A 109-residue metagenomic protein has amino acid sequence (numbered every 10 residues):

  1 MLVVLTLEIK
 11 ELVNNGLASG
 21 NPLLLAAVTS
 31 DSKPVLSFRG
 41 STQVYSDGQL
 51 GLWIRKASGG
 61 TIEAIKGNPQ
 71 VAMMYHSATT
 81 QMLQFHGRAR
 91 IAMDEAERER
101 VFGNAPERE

Functional and structural regions predicted by a protein language model:
M1-E109: Binding-site signature for planar aromatic cofactors or substrates
